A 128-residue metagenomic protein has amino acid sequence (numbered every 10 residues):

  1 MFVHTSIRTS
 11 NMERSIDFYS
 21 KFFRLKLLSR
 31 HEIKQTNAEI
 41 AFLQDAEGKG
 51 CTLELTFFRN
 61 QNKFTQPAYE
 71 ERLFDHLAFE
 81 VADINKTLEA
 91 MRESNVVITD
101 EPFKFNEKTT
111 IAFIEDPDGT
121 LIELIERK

Functional and structural regions predicted by a protein language model:
M1, Y69-F74, F105-N106: Short glycine-enriched loop/turn motifs at secondary-structure junctions
M1-I16, F74-F79, K128: N-terminal beta-strand motif that seeds the catalytic metal site of vicinal oxygen chelate
R8-G50: Core segments of cupin and vicinal oxygen chelate
R14-D17, K21, N85-V97: Replace "anionic and nucleotidyl ligands
S29, A38-E39, Q61-Q66, D100: A short, acidic/glycine-rich surface segment
F42, F79, L88-K128: Vicinal oxygen chelate
A46-G50, N60-N62, I84: Short, charged/polar surface micro-motifs in flexible loops or helix N-caps
F57-Q61, E126-K128: Acetyl-CoA-dependent GNAT
